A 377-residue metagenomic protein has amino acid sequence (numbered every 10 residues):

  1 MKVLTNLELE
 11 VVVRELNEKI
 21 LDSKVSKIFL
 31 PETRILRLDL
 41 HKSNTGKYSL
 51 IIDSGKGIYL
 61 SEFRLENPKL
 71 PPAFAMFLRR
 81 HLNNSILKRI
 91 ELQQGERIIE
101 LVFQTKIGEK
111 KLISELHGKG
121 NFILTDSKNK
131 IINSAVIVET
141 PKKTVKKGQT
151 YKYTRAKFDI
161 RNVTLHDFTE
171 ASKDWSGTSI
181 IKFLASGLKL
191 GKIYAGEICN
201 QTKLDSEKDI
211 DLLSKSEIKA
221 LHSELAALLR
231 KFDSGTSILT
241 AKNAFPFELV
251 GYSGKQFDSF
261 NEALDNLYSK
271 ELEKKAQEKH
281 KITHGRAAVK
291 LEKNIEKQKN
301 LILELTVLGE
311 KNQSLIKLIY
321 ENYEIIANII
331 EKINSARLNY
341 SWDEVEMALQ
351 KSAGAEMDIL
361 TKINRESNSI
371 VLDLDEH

Functional and structural regions predicted by a protein language model:
M1-H377: Extended, highly charged segments
